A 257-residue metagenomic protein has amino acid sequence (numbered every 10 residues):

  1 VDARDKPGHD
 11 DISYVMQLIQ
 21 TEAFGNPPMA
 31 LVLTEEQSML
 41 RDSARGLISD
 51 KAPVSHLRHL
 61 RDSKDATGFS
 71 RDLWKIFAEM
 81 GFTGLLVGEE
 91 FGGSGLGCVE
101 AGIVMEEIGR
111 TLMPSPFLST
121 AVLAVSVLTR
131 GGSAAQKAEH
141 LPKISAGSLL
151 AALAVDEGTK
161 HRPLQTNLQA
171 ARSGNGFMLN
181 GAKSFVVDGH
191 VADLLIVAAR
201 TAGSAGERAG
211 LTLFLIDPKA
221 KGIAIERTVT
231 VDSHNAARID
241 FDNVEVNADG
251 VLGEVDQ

Functional and structural regions predicted by a protein language model:
G8-H9: A cross-taxon signal for low-complexity, glycine/charged-rich
M16-L118, E139, K143: Amphipathic, small/basic residue-rich leader segments at the start of a protein or domain
L18-I19, V99-E100, K219, E226 (+1 more regions): A glycine-rich, basic-preceded beta-loop-alpha segment at the flavin cofactor/substrate interface of flavin-utilizing
G95-E107, R162-T166, I216, V246: Structural signature of FAD isoalloxazine-binding scaffolds in flavoprotein oxidoreductases
M113-A135: N-terminal glycine-rich flavin-associated loop
G147-G158: A short, Trp-centered hydrophobic/proline-enriched beta-strand micro-motif
L168-A171: A structural signal for short hydrophobic beta-strand segments in well-ordered beta-sheet cores
N180-A224: A short core secondary-structure module
